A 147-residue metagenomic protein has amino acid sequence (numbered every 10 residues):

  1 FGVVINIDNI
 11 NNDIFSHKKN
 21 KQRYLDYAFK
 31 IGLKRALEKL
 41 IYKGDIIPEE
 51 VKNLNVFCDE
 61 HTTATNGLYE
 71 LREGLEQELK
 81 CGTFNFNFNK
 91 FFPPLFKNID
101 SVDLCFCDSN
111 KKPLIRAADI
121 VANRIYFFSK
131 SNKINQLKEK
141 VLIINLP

Functional and structural regions predicted by a protein language model:
F1-P147: Phosphate-ester processing/binding pockets and catalytic centers
